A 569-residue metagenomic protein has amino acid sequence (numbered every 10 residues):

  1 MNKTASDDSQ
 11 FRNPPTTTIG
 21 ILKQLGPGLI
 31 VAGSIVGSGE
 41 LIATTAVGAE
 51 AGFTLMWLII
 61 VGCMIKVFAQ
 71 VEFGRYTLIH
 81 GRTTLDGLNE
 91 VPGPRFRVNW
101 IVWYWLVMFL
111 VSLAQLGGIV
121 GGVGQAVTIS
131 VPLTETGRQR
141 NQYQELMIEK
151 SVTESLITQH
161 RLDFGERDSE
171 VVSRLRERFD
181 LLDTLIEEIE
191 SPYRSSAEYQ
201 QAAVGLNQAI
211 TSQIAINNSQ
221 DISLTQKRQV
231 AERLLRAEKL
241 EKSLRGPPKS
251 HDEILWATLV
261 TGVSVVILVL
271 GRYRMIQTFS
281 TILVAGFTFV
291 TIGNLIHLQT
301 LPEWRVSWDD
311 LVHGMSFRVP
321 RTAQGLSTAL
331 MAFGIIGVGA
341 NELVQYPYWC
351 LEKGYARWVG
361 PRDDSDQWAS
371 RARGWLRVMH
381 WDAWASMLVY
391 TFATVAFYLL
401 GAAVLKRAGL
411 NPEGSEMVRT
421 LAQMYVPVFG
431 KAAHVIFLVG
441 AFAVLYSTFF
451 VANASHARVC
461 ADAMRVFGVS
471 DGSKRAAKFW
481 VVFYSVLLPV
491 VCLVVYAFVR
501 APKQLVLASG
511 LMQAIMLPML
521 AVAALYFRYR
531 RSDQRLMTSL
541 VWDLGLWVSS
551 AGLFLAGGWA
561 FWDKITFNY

Functional and structural regions predicted by a protein language model:
M1-E40, F96-N99, Y355, V359 (+1 more regions): Membrane-interface "cap" regions at the ends of multi-pass membrane proteins
K3-Q10, A43-A46, V71-R97, Q125-Q139 (+2 more regions): Flexible loop linkers connecting adjacent transmembrane helices in multi-pass alpha-helical membrane transporters
V31, L58-V91, Y104-G118, V451: Juxtamembrane transmembrane-helix boundary signature
F68-I79, F164, C350-W358, L388-R419: Extracellular/periplasmic helix-exit of transmembrane alpha-helices
A126-H251: Low-complexity, proline/glycine-enriched hydrophobic segments characteristic of transmembrane helices
P132-E154, E232, R236-V269, G286-V290 (+2 more regions): Transmembrane alpha-helical segments of multi-pass small-molecule transport proteins
Y273, F279-I282, D462, G468 (+2 more regions): C-terminal membrane-solvent junction of multi-pass transporters and transport-like membrane proteins
A285-Q324, A329, V338-Y348, A521-D533 (+1 more regions): Hydrophobic alpha-helical segments and their helix-loop junctions in multi-pass secondary transporters
